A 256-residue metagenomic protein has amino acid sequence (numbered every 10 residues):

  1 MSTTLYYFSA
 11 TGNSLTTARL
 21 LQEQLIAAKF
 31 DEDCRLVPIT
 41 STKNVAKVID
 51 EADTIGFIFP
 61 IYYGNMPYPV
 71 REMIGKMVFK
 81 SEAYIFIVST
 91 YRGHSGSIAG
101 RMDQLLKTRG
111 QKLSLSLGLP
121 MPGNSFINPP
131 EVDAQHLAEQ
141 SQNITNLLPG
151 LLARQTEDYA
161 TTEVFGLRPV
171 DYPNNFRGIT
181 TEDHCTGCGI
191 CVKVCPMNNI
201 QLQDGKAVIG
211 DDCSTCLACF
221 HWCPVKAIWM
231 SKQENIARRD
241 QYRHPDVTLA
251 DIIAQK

Functional and structural regions predicted by a protein language model:
M1, D50-A52, S81-E82, T181 (+2 more regions): Residue-level preference for short coil/turn positions at secondary-structure junctions
T3-L5, T11-T16, L21-S41, A46-N174 (+3 more regions): FMN-binding flavodoxin-like domain, especially the glycine-rich phosphate-binding loop
A160-P196: A mid-sequence, solvent-exposed acidic-amphipathic segment
T181, T186, I190-S214, A218-N235: Iron-sulfur cluster-binding cysteine motifs and their immediate structural context in ferredoxin-like electron-transfer
